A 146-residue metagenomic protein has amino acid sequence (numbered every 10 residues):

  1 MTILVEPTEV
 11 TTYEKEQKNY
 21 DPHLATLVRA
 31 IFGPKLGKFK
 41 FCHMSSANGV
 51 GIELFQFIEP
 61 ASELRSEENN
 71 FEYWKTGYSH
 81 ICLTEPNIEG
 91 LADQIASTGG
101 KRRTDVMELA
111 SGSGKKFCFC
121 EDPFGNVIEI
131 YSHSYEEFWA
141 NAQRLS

Functional and structural regions predicted by a protein language model:
M1-G49, S97, S111, E137 (+1 more regions): Core segments of cupin and vicinal oxygen chelate
Y13-E14, F57-E59: Generic short beta-strand segments
L24-A25, N70-K75: Short glycine/proline- and charge-enriched loop/turn segments that cap or connect secondary-structure elements
P34-L36, Y73-G77: Short, low-complexity disordered segments enriched in Ser/Pro/Gly and basic
K40-H43, V50-Q56, R65-E72, H80-S146: Vicinal oxygen chelate
